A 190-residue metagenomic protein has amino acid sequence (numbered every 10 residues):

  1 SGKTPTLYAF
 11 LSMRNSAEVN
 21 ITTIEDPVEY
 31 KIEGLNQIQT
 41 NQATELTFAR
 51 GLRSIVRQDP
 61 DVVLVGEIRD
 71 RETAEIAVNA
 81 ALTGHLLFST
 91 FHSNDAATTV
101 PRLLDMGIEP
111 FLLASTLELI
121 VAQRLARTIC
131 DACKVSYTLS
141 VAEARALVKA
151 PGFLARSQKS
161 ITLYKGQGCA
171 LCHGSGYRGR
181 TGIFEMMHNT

Functional and structural regions predicted by a protein language model:
S1-T190: Short, flexible helix-loop junctions that flank or precede catalytic/ligand sites
